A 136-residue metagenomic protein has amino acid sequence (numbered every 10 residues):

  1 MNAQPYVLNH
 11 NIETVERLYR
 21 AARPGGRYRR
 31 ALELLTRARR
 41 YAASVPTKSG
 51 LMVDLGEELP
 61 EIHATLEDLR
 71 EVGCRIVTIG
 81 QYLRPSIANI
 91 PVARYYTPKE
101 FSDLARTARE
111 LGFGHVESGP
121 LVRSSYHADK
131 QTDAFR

Functional and structural regions predicted by a protein language model:
M1-E16, V72-L83: Non-cysteine beta-strand/loop elements that form the S-adenosyl-L-methionine
M1-Q4, R17, P98-A105: Short alpha-helical interface patches
Y19-P24: Glycine/threonine-rich flexible loop motifs
G26-P46, L51-R136: Auxiliary Fe-S-binding modules of radical SAM enzymes
